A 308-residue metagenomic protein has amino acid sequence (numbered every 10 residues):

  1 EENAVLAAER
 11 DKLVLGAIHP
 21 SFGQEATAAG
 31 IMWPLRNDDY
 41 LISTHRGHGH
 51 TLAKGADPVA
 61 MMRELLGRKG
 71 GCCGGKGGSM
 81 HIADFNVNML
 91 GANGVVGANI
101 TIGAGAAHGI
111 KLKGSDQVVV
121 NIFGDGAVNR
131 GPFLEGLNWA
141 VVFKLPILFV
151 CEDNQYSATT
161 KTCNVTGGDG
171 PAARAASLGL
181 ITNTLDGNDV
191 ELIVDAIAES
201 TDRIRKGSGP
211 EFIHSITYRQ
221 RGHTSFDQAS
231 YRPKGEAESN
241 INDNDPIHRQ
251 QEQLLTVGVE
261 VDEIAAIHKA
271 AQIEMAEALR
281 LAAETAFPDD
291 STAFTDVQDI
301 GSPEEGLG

Functional and structural regions predicted by a protein language model:
E1-E2, G70, G209, V259 (+1 more regions): Generic structural signal for secondary-structure transition and capping sites
E1-L15, N37, E238, R249 (+3 more regions): Cofactor-/ligand-binding subdomain signature composed of acidic, glycine-rich, tryptophan-containing flexible loops
N3-L6, L13-F143, N164-G167, A172 (+1 more regions): Cofactor-binding active-site loop characterized by glycine-rich and histidine/acidic residues
A4-A8, V261, A283-S291: Surface-exposed helix-capping loop/turn segments at secondary-structure junctions
S21, H268, F287: Conserved phosphate/pyrophosphate-binding and hydrolysis machinery centered on Walker-type P-loop NTPases, extending
N37, T51, A270-E277, D299-P303: A short structural micro-motif
M89-E284: Glycine-rich ThDP/TPP pyrophosphate-binding loop and its adjacent helix/strand module within ThDP-dependent enzymes
E284-G308: C-terminal intrinsically disordered, low-complexity extensions immediately downstream of enzyme catalytic cores
